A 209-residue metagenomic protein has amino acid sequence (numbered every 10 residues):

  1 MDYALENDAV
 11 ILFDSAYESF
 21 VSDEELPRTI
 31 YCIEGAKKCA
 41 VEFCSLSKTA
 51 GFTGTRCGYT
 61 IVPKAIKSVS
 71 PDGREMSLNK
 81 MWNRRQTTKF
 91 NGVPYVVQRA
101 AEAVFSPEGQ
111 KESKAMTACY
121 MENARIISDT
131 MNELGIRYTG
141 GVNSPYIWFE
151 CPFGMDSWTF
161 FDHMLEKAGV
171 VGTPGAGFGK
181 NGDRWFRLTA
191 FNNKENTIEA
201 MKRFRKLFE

Functional and structural regions predicted by a protein language model:
M1-E209: PLP-dependent class I/II
